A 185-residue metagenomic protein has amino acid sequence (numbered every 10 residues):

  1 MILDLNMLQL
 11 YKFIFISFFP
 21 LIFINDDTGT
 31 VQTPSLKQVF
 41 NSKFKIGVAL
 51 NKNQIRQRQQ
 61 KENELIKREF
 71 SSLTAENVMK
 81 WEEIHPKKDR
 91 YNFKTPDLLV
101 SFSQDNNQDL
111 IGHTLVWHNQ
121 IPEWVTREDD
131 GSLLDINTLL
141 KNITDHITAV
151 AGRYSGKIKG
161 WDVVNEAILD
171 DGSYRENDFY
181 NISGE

Functional and structural regions predicted by a protein language model:
M1-L8: N-terminal secretory signal peptides that target proteins for export/translocation
L8-I16: Sec-dependent signal peptide recognition, specifically the positively charged N-region followed immediately by
S17-N25: Hydrophobic h-region of N-terminal signal peptides that target proteins for export in Gram-negative bacteria
G29-E62, I66-S72, E76: Boundary/entry segment of secreted carbohydrate-active catalytic domains
V31, Q57, K94, D145-H146: Short, conserved clusters of charged catalytic residues that mark active-site and nucleotide-handling motifs
A49, R90-D97: Glycan-recognition patch characteristic of GH18 chitinases/ENGases and related GlcNAc/peptidoglycan-binding proteins
R68, S72-P86, T95-E185: Substrate-binding cleft and catalytic face of glycoside hydrolase catalytic domains, especially the flexible beta-alpha
